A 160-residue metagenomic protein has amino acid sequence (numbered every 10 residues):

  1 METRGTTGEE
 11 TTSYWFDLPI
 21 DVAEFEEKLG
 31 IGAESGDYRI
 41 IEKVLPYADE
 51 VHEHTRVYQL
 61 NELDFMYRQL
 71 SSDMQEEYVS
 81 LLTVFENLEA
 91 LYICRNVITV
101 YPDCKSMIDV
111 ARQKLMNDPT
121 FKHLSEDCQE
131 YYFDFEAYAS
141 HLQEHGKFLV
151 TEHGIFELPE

Functional and structural regions predicted by a protein language model:
M1-G36: N-terminal ordered "arm"
E2-G8, L45, E152-E160: Short, flexible beta-strand-to-coil junctions
A23-L88: Structured domain cores in non-transmembrane regions
E27, I31, F65-R68, S80 (+4 more regions): Charged/polar, solvent-exposed surface patches and flexible loops
Y78-V79, T83-T120, A137, P159: Extracytoplasmic/secretory-pathway segments with low complexity and glycosylation-like composition
R112-E160: Acidic, proline/glycine-rich low-complexity IDRs
